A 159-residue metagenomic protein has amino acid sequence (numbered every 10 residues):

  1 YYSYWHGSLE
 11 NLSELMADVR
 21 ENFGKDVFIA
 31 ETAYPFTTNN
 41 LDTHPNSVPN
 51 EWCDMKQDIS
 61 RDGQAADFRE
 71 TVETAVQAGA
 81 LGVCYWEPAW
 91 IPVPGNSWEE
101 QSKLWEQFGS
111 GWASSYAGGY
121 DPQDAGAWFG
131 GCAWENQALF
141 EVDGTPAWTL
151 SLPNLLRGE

Functional and structural regions predicted by a protein language model:
Y1-C53, R69-Q77: Glycoside hydrolase catalytic-domain groove-lining segments
Y1-G7, D54-D62, A138-E141: The substrate-binding groove and active-site-proximal loops of carbohydrate-active enzymes, especially glycoside
T37-S47, G63-A66, T74, W86-E159: Aromatic-rich peripheral "rim/lid" segments of glycoside hydrolase catalytic domains that contact and position glycan
V83: Hydrophobic, well-ordered secondary-structure elements that form the walls of internal hydrophobic environments
